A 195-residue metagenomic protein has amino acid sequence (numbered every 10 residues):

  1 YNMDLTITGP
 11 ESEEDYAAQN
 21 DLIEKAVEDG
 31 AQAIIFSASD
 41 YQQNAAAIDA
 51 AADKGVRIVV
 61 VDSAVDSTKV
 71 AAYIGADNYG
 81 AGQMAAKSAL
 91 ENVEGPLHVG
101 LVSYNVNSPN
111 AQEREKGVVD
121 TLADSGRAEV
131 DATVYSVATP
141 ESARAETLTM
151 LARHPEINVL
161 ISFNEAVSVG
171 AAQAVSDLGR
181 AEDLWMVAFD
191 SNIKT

Functional and structural regions predicted by a protein language model:
Y1-T195: A residue-level marker of the well-folded mature domains of exported/periplasmic proteins
